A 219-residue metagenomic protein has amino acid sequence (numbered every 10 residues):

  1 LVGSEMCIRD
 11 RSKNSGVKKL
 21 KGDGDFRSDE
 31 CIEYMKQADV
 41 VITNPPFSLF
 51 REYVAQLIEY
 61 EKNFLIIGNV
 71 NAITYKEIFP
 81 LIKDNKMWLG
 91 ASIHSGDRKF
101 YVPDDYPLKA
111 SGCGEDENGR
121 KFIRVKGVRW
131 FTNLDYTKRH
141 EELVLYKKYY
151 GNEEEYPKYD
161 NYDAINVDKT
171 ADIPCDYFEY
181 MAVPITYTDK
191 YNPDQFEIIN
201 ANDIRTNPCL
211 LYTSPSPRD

Functional and structural regions predicted by a protein language model:
L1-D10, Y212-D219: Conserved small/polar residues in nucleotide/adenosyl-binding loops
S4-E5, R9-D25, W88-K109, K126 (+1 more regions): Class I S-adenosyl-L-methionine-dependent methyltransferase module
R9-N71: Conserved proline-anchored active-site loop of SAM-dependent methyltransferases that bridges a beta-strand
D25, D29-E33, S95-D97, G114-R120 (+2 more regions): Catalytic-core helical/loop segments in enzymes performing group transfer/polymerization on anionic/lipid-linked
R51-I58, Y75-F79, E142-L143, C209-L211: A short acidic (Asp/Glu
L65-K99: C-terminal substrate-binding/active-site "lid" region of AdoMet-derived donor-dependent transferases
H94-Y191: A conserved mid-domain beta-alpha-beta active-site/ligand-binding segment of alpha/beta enzyme cores
T170-S214, R218: C-terminal, charge/polar-rich interaction regions
